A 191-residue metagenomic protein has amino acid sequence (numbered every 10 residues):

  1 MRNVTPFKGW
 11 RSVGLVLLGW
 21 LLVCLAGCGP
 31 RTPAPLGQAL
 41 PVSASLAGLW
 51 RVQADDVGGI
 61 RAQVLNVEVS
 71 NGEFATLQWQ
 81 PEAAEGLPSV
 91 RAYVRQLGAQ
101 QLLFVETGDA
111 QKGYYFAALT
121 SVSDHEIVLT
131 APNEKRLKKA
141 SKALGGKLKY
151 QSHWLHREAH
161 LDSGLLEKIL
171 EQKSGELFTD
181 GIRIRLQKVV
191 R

Functional and structural regions predicted by a protein language model:
R2-L17: Bacterial N-terminal signal peptides that target proteins for export
C24-G27: C-terminal motif of bacterial Sec signal peptides marking the signal peptidase cleavage site
G29-S45, Q53-V64, G72-R191: Calycin-type beta-barrel ligand-binding domains and close structural analogs
